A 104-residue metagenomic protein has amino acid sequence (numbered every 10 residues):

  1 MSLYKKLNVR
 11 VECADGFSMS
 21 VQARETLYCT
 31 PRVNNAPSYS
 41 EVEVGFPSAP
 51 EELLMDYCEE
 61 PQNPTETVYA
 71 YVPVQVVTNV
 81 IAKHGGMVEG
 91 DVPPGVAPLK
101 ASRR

Functional and structural regions predicted by a protein language model:
S2-P37: Amphipathic, interaction-prone secondary-structure segments
Y4, Y28, Y39, Y57 (+1 more regions): Sequence-level detector for tyrosine residue identity
V11, V21, V44-F46, V77 (+1 more regions): Generic structural hydrophobic/aromatic packing signal, biased to beta-strands
R32-M55: Short secondary-structure subsegments characteristic of cysteine-rich extracellular domains
E51-R104: Low-complexity intrinsically disordered segments
